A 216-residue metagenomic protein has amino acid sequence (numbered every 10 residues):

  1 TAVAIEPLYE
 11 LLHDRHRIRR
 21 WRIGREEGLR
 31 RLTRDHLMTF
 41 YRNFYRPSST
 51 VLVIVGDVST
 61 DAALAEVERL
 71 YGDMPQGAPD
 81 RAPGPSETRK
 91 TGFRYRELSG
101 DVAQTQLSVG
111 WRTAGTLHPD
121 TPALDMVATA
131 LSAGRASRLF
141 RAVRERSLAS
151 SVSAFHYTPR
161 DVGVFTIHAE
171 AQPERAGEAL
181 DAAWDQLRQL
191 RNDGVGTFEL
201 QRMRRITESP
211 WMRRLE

Functional and structural regions predicted by a protein language model:
T1-P79, E97, G115, R146-E216: Charge-rich, well-structured scaffold segments of protease-associated domains
E10, P79-R138, A142, S147 (+1 more regions): His/Glu-based metal-binding/catalytic segments typifying zinc-dependent metallopeptidases
